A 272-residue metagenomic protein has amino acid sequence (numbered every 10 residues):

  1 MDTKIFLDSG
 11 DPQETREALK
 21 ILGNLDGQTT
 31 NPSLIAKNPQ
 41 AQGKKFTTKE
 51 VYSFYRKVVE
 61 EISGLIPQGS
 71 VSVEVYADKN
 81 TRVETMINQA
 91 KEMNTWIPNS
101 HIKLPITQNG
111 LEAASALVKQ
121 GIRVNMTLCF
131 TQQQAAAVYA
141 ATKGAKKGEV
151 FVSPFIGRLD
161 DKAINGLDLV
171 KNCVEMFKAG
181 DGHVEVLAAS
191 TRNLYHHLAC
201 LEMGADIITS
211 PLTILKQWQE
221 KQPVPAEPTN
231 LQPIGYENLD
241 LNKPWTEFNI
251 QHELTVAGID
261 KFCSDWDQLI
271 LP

Functional and structural regions predicted by a protein language model:
M1-F6, D11-T15, I21-L25, T30-K119: Active-site beta->alpha loop and helix N-cap motifs at the rims of alpha/beta catalytic domains
E17-A18, E92, A116, A137 (+2 more regions): Well-formed, non-transmembrane alpha-helical positions, independent of function
G23, L65-I66, Q120, A141 (+2 more regions): Structural motif
E50-S70, N94-W96, S115-V124, L167-G182 (+1 more regions): Alpha-helix-loop-beta-strand connector modules within alpha/beta enzyme cores
E60-G64, T95, K143-G144, K171 (+4 more regions): Generic secondary-structure signature for well-ordered alpha-helical cores
Q108, N125-L239: Catalytic alpha/beta core domains of metabolic enzymes, predominantly
G235-P272: C-terminal extensions of enzymes
